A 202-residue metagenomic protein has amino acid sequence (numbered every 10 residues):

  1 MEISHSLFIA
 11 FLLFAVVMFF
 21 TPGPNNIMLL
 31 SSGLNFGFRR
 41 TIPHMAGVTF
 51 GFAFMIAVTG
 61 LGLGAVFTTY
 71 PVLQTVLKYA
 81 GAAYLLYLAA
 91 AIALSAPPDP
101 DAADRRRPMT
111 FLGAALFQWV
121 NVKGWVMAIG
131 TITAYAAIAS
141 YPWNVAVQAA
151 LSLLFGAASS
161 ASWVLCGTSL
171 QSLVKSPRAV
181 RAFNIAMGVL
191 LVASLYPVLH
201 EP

Functional and structural regions predicted by a protein language model:
M1-S4, T75, Y87-V126, S172-A186 (+1 more regions): Alpha-helical multi-pass membrane helix bundles of inner-membrane/thylakoid proteins, especially permease cores
E2-T75, G130-L151: Juxtamembrane transmembrane-helix termini in multi-pass membrane transport proteins
V16, F20, A53-F54, A90 (+3 more regions): Hydrophobic/aromatic residues within the transmembrane alpha-helices of Major Facilitator Superfamily
I42-T110, C166-S169, Y196: Membrane helix-loop-helix hairpins that form the core translocation module of multi-pass transporters
I56-G60, W119-G130, V189-P202: Hydrophobic alpha-helical transmembrane segments in multi-pass integral membrane proteins
A157-S172: Transmembrane alpha-helical segments of integral membrane proteins
